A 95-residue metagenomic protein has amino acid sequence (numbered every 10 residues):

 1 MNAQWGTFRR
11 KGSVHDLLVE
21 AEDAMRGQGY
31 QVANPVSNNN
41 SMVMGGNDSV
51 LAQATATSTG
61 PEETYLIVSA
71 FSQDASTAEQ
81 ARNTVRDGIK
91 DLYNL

Functional and structural regions predicted by a protein language model:
M1-V32: Terminal, regulation- and interaction-focused segments at domain boundaries
Q4, R10, V43-M44, S58: Intrinsically disordered, low-complexity segments enriched in small/polar residues
W5, D48-A54: Short, surface-exposed coil-to-beta transition loops
L17-R26, A52-Y65: Short, Lys/Arg-enriched charge-dense amphipathic segments
A21-A24, S41, G45, S69-S72 (+1 more regions): Small-side-chain structural scaffolding
R26-N38, D91, L95: Short secondary-structure junctions
A33-V50: A cross-family detector of function-defining hotspots
T57-L95: C-terminal basic regulatory modules in eukaryotic proteins
